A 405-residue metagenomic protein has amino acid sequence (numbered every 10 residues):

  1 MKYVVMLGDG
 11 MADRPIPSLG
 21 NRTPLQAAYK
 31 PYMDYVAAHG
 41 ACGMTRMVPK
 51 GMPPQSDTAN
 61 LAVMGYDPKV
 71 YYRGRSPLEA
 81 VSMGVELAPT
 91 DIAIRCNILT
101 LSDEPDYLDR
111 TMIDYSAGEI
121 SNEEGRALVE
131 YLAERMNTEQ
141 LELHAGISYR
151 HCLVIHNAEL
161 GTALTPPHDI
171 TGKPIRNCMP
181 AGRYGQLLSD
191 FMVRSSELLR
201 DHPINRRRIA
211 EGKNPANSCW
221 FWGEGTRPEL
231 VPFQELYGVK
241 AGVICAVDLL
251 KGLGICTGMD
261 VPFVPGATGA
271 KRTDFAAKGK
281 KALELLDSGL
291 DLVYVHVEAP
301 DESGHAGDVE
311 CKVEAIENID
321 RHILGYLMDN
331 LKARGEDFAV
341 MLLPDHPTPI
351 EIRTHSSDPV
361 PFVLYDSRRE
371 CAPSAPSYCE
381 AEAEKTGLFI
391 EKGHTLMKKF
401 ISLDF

Functional and structural regions predicted by a protein language model:
M1-F405: Feature captures the catalytic ectodomains and active-site-proximal regions of enzymes that hydrolyze or transfer
